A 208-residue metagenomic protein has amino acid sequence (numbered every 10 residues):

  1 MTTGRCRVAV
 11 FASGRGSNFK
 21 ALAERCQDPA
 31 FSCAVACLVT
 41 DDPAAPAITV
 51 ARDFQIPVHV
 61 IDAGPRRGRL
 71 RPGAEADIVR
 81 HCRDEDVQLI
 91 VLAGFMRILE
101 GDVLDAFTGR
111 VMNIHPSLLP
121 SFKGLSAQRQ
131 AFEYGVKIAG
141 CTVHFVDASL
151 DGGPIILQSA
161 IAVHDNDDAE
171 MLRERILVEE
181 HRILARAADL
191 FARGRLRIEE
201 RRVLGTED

Functional and structural regions predicted by a protein language model:
M1-D208: One-carbon transfer enzymes
